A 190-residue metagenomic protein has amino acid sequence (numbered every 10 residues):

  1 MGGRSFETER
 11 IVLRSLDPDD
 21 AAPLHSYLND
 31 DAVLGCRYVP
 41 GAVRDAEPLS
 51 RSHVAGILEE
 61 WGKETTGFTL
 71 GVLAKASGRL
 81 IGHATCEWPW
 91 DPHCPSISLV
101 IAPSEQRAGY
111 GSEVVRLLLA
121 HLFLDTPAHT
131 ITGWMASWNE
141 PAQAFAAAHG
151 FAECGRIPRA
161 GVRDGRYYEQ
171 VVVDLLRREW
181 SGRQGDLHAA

Functional and structural regions predicted by a protein language model:
M1-V33, T69-A190: Acyl-donor (CoA/ACP) binding surface of acyl/acetyltransferases
D17, E47-R51, T65: Generic structural signal for well-ordered secondary structure
S26, S52, G56-E60, H93: Charged/polar, solvent-exposed surface patches and flexible loops
A32-I57: Conserved GNAT-fold acetyl-CoA-binding loop/helix
G56-G71: A short helix-loop-beta-strand connector motif used in the catalytic cores of GNAT acetyltransferases and, in some
